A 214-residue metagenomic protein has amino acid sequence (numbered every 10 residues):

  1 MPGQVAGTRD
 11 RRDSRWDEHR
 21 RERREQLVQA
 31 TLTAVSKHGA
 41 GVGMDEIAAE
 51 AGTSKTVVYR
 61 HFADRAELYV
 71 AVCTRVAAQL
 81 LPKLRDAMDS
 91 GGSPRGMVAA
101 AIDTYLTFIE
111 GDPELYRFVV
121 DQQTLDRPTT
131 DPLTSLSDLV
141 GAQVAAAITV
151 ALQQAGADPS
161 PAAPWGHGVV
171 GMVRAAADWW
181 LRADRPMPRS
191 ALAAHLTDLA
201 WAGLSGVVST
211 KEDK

Functional and structural regions predicted by a protein language model:
M1-E50, E67-V70: Basic, helix-initiating cap at the start of DNA-binding domains
L27-V35, L80, L84, Y105: Short hydrophobic clusters on alpha-helical segments that form packing/core surfaces in small helical domains
V35, Y69-V76, V119, L136 (+1 more regions): Alpha-helical DNA-contacting segments of helix-turn-helix folds
G52-F62: Short hydrophobic/aromatic patch on the recognition helix
A71, D86-E114, G166-V169, A193: Hydrophobic alpha-helical connector segments
A100, T107-A146, G156-P161, P186 (+1 more regions): Short secondary-structure transition hinges
P128-Q153, A163-G171, A175-D178, A191-A194 (+1 more regions): Amphipathic alpha-helical packing segments from all-alpha helical-bundle domains
